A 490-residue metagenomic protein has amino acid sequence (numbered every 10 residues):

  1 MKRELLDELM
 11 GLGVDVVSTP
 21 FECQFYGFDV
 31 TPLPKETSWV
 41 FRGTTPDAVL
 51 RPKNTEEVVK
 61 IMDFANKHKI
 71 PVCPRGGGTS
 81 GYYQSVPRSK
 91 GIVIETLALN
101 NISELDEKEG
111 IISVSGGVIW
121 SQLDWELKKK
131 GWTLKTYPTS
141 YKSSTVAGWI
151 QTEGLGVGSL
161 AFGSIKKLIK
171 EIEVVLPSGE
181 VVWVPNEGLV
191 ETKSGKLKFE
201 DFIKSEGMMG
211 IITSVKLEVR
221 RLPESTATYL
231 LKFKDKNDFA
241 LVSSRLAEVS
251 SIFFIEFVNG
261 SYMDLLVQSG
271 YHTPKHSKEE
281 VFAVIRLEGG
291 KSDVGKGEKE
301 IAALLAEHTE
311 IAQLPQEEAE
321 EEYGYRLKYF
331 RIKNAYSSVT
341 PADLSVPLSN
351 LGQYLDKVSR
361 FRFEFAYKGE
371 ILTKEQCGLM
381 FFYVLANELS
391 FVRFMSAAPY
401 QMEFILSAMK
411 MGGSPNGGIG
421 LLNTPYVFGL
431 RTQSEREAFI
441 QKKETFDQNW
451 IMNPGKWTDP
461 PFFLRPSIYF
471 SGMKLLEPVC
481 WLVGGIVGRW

Functional and structural regions predicted by a protein language model:
M1-D63, T79-G110, Y262-H272, E317-V339 (+1 more regions): N-terminal flexible segment immediately upstream of the FAD-binding catalytic core in FAD-dependent oxidoreductases
S18-K35, K232, A240-E403, S407 (+2 more regions): C-terminal substrate-recognition/cap domain of FAD-linked oxidoreductases
P20, P74-G78, T96, G116 (+2 more regions): Glycine-rich, histidine-containing beta strand-loop boundary motifs that form or position
N101-K108, I112-S251, E256, V483-W490: FAD-binding subdomain of flavoenzyme oxidoreductases
P425-W490: Activity-critical C-terminal alpha-helical subdomain
